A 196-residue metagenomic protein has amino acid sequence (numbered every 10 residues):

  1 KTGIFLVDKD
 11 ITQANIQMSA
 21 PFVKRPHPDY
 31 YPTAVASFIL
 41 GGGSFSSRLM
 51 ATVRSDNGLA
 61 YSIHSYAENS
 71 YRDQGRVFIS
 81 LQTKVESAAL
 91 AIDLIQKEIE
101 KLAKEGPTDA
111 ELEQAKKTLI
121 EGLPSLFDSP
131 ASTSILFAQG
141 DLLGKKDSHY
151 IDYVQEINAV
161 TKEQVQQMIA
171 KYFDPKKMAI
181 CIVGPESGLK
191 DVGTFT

Functional and structural regions predicted by a protein language model:
K1-S46: His/Glu-based metal-binding/catalytic segments typifying zinc-dependent metallopeptidases
K1-V7, K162-T196: Proteolytic maturation boundary segments
V7-D10, A67-Y71, K171-Y172: Replace "in large, NTP-powered and nucleic-acid-processing enzymes" with "in large, NTP-powered factors and other
A14-K24, M50, R54-A159, K177-G184: M16 family metallopeptidases and their MPP-like homologs
F45, S87, G188: Short phosphate-engaging motifs
